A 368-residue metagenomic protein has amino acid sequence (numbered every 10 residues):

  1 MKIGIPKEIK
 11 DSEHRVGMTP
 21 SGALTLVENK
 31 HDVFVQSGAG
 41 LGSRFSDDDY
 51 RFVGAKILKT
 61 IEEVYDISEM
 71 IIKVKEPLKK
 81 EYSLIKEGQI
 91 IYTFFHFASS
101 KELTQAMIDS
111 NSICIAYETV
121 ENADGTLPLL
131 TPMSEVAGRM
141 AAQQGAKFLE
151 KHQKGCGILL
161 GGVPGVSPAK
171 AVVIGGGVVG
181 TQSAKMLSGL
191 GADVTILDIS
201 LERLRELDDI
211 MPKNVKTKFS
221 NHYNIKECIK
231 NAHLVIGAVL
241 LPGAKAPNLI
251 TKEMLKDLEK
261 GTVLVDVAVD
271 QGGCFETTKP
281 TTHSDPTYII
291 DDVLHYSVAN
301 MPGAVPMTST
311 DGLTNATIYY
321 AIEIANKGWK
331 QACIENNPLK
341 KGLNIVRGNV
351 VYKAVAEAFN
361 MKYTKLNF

Functional and structural regions predicted by a protein language model:
K2, E8, P77-A169, V298-N300: Glycine/serine-rich phosphate-binding loop and adjoining beta1-alpha1 elements at the start of nucleotide-handling
K2-S110: An N-terminal-biased, well-structured beta-alpha scaffold segment characteristic of Rossmann-like dinucleotide-binding
P6, N29-K30, V53, S110-C114 (+11 more regions): Change "in soluble alpha/beta enzymes" to "in soluble alpha/beta proteins
P6-K7, D11-F45, H152-L240, T287: Glycine-rich phosphate/diphosphate-binding loop of Rossmann-like nucleotide-binding domains
E69, K75-E76, F95-H96, N221 (+3 more regions): Short glycine-/small-residue-rich Rossmann-like dinucleotide-binding loops
E118-Q144, F148-L159, V269, C274-F368: Adenosine-phosphate binding glycine-rich loop
D209-D291: Rossmann-like adenosine-cofactor binding region
